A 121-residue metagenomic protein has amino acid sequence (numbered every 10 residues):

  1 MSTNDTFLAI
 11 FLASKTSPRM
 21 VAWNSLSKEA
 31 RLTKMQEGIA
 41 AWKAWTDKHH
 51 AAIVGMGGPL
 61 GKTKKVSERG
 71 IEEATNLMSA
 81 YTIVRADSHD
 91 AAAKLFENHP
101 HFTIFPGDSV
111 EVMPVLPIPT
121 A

Functional and structural regions predicted by a protein language model:
M1-A121: Conserved, structured core segments of small domains
